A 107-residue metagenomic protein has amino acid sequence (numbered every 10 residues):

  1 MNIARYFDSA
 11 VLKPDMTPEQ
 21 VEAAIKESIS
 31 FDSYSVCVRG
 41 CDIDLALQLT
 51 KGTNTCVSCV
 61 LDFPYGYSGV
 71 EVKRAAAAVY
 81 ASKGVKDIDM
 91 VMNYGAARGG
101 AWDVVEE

Functional and structural regions predicted by a protein language model:
M1-M16, Q20-I29: Generic N-terminal amphipathic, Lys/Arg-enriched alpha-helix
I3-V11, Y34-V38, T55-L61, I88-M90: Hydrophobic faces of well-ordered beta-strands that scaffold small-molecule active sites in alpha/beta enzyme cores
D8, A46, Y80: Conserved, mostly hydrophobic/aromatic
L12-K13, P64-Y65, A97: A generic structural signal for short
P18-E19, C37-C56, Y67-V72, G95-E107: Active-site-adjacent beta->alpha loops and helix N-cap segments on the catalytic face of soluble alpha/beta enzymes
K73-A75, V91: Short glycine/serine/threonine-rich phosphate/pyrophosphate-binding segments that cradle anionic phosphate groups
